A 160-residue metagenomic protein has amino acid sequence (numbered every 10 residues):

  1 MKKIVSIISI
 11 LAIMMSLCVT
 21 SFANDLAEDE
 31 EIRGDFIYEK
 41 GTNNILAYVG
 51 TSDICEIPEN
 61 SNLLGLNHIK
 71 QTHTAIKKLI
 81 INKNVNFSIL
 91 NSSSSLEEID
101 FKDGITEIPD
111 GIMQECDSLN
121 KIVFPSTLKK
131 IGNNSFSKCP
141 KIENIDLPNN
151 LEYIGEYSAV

Functional and structural regions predicted by a protein language model:
M1-I10: Positively charged n-region of N-terminal signal peptides that target proteins for export
M15-E30: Sec-dependent signal peptide cleavage junction
L26-G41: Short N-terminal segments immediately surrounding and downstream of signal-peptide cleavage
R33-D35, G50-L63, H73-N86, S94-E107 (+2 more regions): Structural signature of tandem-repeat unit edges
T42-S52: A short, structured beta-strand/loop element
I69, I89, P109-I112, G132-S135 (+1 more regions): Consensus positions within tandem repeat domains that build extended binding/scaffold surfaces
